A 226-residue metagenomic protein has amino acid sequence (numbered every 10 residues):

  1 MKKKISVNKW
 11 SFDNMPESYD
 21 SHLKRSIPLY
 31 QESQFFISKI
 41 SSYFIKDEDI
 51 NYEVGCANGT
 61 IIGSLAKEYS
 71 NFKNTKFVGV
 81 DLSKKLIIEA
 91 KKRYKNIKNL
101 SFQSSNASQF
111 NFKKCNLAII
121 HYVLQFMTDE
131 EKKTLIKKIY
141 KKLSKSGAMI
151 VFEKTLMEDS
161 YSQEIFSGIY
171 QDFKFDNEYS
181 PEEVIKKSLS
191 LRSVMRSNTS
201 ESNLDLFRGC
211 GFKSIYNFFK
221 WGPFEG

Functional and structural regions predicted by a protein language model:
M1-S18: N-terminal, positively charged/glycine-rich alpha-helical extensions of SAM-dependent methyltransferases
Y30-D47: Conserved alpha-helix/loop element of class I SAM-dependent methyltransferases that forms part of the SAM/SAH-binding
Y52, N58-S108: Class I SAM-dependent methyltransferase SAM/SAH-binding core
Q109-K113: Short conserved loop adjoining the S-adenosyl-L-methionine
I119: A conserved beta-strand element that flanks and buttresses the S-adenosyl-L-methionine
K133-K145: A short glycine-rich, Lys/Arg-flanked "PGG" loop and its adjoining helix->strand segment in the class I
S146-K154: Conserved beta-strand signature within the Rossmann-like core of class I S-adenosyl-L-methionine
T155-R208: C-terminal alpha-helical "lid/dimerization" subdomain adjacent to the S-adenosyl-L-methionine
